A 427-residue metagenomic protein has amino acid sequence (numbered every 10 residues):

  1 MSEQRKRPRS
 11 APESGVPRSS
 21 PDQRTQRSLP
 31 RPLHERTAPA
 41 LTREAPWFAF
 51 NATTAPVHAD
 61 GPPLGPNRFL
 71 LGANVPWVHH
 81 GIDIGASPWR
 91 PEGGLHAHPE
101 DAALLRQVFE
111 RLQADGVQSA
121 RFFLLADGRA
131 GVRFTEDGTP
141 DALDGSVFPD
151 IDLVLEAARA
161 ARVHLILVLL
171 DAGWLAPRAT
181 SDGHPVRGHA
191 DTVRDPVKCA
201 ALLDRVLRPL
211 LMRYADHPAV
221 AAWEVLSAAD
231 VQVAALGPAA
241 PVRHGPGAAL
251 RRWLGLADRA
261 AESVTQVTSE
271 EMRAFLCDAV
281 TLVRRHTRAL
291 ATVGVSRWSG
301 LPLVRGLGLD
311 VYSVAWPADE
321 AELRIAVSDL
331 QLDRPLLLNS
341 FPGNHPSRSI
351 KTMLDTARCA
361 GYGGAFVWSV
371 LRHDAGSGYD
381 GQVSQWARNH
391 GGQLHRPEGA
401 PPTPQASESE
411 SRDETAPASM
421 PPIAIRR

Functional and structural regions predicted by a protein language model:
S2-P32: Short Lys/Arg-rich cationic patches that frequently serve as NLS/NoLS or arginine-rich RNA/DNA-binding motifs
E44-L309, H345-P346, M353, A360-A365 (+2 more regions): Active-site mouth of glycoside hydrolases
G65-N67, V327-S340, S347: Mobile, glycine- and charge-enriched loop segments and immediately flanking short secondary-structure elements within
S296, W316, F341: Active-site metal-binding loops of divalent metal-dependent hydrolases
L303-R305, A321-L330, S349-T356: A short acidic, amphipathic alpha-helical/loop segment
L309-R324, R372, G391-E408, R426: Glycan-recognition surfaces
L337, F341-A406: Substrate-binding cleft of secreted/luminal carbohydrate-active enzymes
